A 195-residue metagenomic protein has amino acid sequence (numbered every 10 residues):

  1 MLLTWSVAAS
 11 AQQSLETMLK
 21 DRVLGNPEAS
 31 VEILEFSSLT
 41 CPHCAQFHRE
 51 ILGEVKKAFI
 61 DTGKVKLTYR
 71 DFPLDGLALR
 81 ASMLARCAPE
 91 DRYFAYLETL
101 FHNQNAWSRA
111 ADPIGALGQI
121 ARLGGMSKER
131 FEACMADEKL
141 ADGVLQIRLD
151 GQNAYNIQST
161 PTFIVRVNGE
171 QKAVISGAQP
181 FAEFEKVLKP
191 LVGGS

Functional and structural regions predicted by a protein language model:
M1-D75, L145-L149, N153, L188 (+1 more regions): Extracytoplasmic thiol/disulfide redox context detector
A9, P73, L97-L100, N105 (+3 more regions): Generic alpha-helical secondary structure signal
Q12, S38, Q119-S195: C-terminal cap of thioredoxin/glutaredoxin-like
L19-K20, R80, N103, F131 (+1 more regions): Glycine-rich, flexible loop/turn motifs
V23-L24, W107, I175: Short clusters of hydrophobic/aromatic residues that line enzyme substrate/ligand-binding pockets
L24-V31, L79, D91, A111-D112 (+2 more regions): Residues at secondary-structure transition points
V31, S82, P161: Change "...and in nucleic-acid phosphodiester-cleaving endonucleases..." to "...and in nucleic-acid processing enzymes
L39, A45-R122: Structural alpha/beta surface segment adjacent to cysteine/selenocysteine redox centers across thiol/disulfide enzymes
